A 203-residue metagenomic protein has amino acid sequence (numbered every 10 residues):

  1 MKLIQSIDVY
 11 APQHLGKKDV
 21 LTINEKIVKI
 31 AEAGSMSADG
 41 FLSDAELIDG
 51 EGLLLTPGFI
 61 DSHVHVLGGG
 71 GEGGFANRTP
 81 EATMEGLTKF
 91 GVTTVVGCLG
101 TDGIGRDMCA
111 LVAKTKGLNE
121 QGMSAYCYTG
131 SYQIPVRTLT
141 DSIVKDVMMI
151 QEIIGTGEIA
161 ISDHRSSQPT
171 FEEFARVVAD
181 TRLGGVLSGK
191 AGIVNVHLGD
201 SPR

Functional and structural regions predicted by a protein language model:
M1-K2, V9-T56: Histidine-rich, glycine-flanked metal-binding segment
I4, E46-I48, I60, V96 (+2 more regions): Hydrophobic/aromatic beta-strand patches that form the interior of the parallel beta-sheet core in alpha/beta enzyme
I7, E25, G52, H63 (+3 more regions): Divalent metal-coordination and catalytic microenvironments
L42, G50-A113: Metal-associated gating/positioning segment near the N- to mid-region
G117-R203: Metal-coordinating catalytic core of metallo-dependent amide/deamination hydrolases
